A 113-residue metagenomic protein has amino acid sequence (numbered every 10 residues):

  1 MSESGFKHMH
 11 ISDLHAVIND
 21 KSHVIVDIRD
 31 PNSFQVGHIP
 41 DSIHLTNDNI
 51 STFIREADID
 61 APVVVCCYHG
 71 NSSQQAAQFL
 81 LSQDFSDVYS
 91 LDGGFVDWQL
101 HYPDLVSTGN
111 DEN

Functional and structural regions predicted by a protein language model:
M1-V24, P31-P62, N71-N113: Rhodanese-like catalytic fold shared by cysteine-dependent sulfurtransferases and DSP/PTP-type phosphatases
V65-C67: Short, surface-exposed ligand- or partner-binding patches at beta-edge/loop junctions that are enriched in aromatics
